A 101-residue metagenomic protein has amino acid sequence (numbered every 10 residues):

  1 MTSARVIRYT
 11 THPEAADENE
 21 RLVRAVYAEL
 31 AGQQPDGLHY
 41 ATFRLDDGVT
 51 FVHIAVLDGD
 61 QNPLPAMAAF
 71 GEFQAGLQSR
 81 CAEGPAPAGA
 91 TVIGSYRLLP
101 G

Functional and structural regions predicted by a protein language model:
M1-S3, Q34, V49: Residue-level preference for beta-strand/loop junctions
T2-T10, V52-I54: Active-site-flanking beta-strand signature of metal-NTP-handling nucleotidyl enzymes and homologous cyclase-like
T10-R21: Short, surface-exposed ligand-recognition loops at beta-strand->loop->(often short) alpha-helix junctions that present
P13, D47-T50, L57-P63: Short, charged/polar surface micro-motifs in flexible loops or helix N-caps
D17-N19, V52, P63-P65, R97: Short acidic, gly/pro-rich beta-turn/loop elements at beta-sheet edges and active-site/ligand-binding grooves
A25, E29-H39, A55-T91: An amphipathic, aromatic/His-enriched active-site/gating alpha helix that lines ligand/cofactor pockets
F43-L45: Short beta-strand micro-motifs enriched in acidic
I93-G101: Short, low-order "capping/linker" segments at domain edges
